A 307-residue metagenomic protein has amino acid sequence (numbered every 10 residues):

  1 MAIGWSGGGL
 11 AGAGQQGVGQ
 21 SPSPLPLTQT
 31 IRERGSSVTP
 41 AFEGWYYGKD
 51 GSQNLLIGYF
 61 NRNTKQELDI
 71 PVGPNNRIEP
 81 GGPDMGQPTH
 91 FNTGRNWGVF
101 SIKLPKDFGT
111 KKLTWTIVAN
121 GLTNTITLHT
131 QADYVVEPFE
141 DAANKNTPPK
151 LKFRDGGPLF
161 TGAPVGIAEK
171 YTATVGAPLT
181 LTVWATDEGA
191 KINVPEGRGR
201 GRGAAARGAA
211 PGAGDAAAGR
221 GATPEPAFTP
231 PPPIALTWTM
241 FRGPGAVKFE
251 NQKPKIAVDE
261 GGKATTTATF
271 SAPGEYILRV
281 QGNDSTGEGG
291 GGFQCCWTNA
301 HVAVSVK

Functional and structural regions predicted by a protein language model:
M1-G8: Bacterial N-terminal signal peptides
A11-Q15, G19: Boundary at the C-terminal end of the N-terminal hydrophobic targeting segment
P22-I31: Low-complexity, intrinsically disordered regions in eukaryotic regulatory proteins and secreted peptide precursors
P26, G35-F42, Y46-G48, Y59-N61 (+4 more regions): Extracellular/lumenal mature domains of secreted and surface-exposed proteins
Q53-Y59: Short, well-ordered beta-strand segments enriched in hydrophobic/aromatic residues
T89-G94, A257-E260: Short proline/glycine- and polar residue-rich coil/turn motifs
W97-K103: Ligand-binding face of N-terminal immunoglobulin V-set domains in extracellular IgSF glycoproteins
L104-T147: Ser/Thr/Pro-rich, low-complexity mucin-like regions that serve as glycosylated stalks/linkers or repetitive adhesive
